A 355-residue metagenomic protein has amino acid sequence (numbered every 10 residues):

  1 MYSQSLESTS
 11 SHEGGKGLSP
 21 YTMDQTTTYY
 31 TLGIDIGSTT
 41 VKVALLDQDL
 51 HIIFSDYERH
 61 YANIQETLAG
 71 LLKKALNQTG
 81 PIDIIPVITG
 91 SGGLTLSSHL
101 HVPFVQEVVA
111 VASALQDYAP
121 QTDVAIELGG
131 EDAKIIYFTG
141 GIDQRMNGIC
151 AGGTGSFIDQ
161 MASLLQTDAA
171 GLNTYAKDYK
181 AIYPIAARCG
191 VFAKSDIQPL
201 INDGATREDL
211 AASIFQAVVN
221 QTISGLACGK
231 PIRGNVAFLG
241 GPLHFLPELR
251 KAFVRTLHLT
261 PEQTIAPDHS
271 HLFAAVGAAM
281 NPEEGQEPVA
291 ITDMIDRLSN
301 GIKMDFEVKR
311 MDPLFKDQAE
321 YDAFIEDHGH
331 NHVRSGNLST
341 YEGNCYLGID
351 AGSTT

Functional and structural regions predicted by a protein language model:
M1-T9, G17-Y21, E284-G348, G352: Flexible inter-domain linker/hinge segments
Y30-E66, G70, I142-Q144, G148 (+1 more regions): Short glycine-rich, Thr/Ser-proximal phosphate-binding strand/loop in the N-terminal lobe of ATP-dependent enzymes
L50, Y57-H60, A75-V109, I136-R145: Short beta-strand-loop/turn "lid" adjacent to the catalytic site in phosphate-handling enzymes
I64, G140-A181, C189, H271 (+1 more regions): Glycine-rich phosphate-binding loop plus the immediately following alpha-helix
G92, A227-T256, P267-H271: Glycine-rich phosphate-binding loops at beta-strand->alpha-helix junctions
F104-V108, F253-V276: Conserved phosphate-binding/catalytic loops in two-lobed NTP-binding clefts
I158-Q160, A266-K303: Glycine-rich phosphate-binding/hydrolytic loop that grips phosphoryl groups
A193-S224: Adenine-nucleotide phosphate-binding core of ATP-dependent small-molecule kinases
